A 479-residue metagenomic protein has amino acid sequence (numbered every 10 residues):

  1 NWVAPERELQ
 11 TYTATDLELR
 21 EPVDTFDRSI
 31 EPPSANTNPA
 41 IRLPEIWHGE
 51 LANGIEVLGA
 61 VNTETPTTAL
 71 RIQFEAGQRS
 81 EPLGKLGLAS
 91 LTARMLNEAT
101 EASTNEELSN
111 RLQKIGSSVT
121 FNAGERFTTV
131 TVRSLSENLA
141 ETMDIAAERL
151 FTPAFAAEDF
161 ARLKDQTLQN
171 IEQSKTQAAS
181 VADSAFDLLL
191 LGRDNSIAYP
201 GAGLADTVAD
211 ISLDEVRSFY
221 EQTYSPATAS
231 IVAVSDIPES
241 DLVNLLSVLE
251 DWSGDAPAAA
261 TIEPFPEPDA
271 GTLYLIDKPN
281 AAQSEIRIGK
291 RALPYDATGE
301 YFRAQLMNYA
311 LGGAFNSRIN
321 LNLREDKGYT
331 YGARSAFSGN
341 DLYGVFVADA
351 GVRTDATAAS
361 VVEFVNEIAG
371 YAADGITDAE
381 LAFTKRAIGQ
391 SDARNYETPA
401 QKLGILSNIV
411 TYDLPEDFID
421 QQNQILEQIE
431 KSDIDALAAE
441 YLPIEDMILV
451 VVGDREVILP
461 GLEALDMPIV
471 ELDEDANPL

Functional and structural regions predicted by a protein language model:
N1-Q73, R217, S230-V232, I237-D277 (+2 more regions): Proteolytic maturation boundary segments
N1-W2, L58-A60, E64-T152, K164-E172 (+7 more regions): M16 family metallopeptidases and their MPP-like homologs
V208-V216, Q428: Alpha-helical scaffold elements lining the catalytic groove of polysaccharide deacetylases
G271-A281, S391-R394: Short, low-order "capping/linker" segments at domain edges
M307: A surface/extracellular/periplasmic glyco- and lipid-processing/surface-interacting theme
